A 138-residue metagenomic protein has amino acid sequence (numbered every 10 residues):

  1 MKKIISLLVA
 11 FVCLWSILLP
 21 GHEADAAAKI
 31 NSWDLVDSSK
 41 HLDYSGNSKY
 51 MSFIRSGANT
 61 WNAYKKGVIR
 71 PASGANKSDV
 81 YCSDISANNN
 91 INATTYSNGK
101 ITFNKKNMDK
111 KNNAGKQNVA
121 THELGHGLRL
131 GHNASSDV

Functional and structural regions predicted by a protein language model:
M1-A26: Sec-dependent N-terminal signal peptides of Gram-positive bacterial secreted proteins and lipoproteins
G21-V138: Zinc-dependent metalloendopeptidases
